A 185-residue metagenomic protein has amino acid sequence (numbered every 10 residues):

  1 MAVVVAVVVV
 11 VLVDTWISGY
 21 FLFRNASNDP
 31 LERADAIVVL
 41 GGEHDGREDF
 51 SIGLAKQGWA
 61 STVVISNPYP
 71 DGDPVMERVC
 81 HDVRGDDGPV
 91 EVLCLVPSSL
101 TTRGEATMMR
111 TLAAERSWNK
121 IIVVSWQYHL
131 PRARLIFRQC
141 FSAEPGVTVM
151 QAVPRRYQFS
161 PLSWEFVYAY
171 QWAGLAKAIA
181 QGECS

Functional and structural regions predicted by a protein language model:
M1-I17: Hydrophobic membrane-insertion alpha-helices, especially the h-region of bacterial N-terminal signal peptides
I17-E165: A structural signal for short, hydrophobic/glycine-enriched beta-strand patches
P161-S185: A transmembrane-helix-recognition feature enriched in membrane-embedded lipid enzymes and envelope glyco-/phospholipid
